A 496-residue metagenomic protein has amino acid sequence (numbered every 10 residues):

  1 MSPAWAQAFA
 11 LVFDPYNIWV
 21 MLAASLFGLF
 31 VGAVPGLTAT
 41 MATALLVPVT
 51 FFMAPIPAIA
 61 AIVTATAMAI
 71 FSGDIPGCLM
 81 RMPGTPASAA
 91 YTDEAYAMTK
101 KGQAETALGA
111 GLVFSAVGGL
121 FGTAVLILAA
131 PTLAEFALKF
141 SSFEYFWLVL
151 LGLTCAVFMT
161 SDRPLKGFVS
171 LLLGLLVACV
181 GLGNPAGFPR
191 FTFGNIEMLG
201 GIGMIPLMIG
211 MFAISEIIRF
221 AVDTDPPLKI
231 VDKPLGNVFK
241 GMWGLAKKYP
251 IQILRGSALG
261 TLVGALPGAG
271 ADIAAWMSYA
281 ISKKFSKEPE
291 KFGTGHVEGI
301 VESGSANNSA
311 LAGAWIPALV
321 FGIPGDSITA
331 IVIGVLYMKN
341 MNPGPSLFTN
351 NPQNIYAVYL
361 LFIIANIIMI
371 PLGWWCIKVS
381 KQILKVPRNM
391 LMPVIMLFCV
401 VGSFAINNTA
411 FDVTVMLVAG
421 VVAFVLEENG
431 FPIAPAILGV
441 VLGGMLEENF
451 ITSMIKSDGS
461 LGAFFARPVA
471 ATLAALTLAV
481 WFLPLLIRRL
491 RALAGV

Functional and structural regions predicted by a protein language model:
M1-I56, P131, L138, F191-H296 (+5 more regions): Helix-loop-helix hairpins and the membrane-proximal interhelical loops of multi-pass alpha-helical transport proteins
S25-A39, M68-R81, A156-S161, A258-P267 (+3 more regions): Transmembrane alpha-helix interface/packing and boundary motifs in multi-pass membrane proteins, characterized by
F30-M41, C78-A89, F121-V125, V263-I273 (+4 more regions): Short helix-coil transition sites and intra-membrane helix breaks within transmembrane domains of multi-pass
A39-V49, G77-A97, L128, L171-L172 (+6 more regions): Re-entrant/interfacial helical elements at transmembrane boundaries that shape and gate the permeation pathway
I56-A60, A97-F114, K287-G299, I328-A330 (+1 more regions): Membrane-interface alpha-helices at helix entry/exit sites of multi-pass transporters
T66-G77, G84-T85, H296-F321, G325 (+1 more regions): A structural-propensity feature for long, helix-poor, extended segments
A67-S72, V113-V125, L133, V177 (+3 more regions): Membrane-embedded alpha-helical segments of transport systems, primarily multispan ion/solute transporters
G109-T224, M338-R491: Membrane-embedded alpha-helical modules
